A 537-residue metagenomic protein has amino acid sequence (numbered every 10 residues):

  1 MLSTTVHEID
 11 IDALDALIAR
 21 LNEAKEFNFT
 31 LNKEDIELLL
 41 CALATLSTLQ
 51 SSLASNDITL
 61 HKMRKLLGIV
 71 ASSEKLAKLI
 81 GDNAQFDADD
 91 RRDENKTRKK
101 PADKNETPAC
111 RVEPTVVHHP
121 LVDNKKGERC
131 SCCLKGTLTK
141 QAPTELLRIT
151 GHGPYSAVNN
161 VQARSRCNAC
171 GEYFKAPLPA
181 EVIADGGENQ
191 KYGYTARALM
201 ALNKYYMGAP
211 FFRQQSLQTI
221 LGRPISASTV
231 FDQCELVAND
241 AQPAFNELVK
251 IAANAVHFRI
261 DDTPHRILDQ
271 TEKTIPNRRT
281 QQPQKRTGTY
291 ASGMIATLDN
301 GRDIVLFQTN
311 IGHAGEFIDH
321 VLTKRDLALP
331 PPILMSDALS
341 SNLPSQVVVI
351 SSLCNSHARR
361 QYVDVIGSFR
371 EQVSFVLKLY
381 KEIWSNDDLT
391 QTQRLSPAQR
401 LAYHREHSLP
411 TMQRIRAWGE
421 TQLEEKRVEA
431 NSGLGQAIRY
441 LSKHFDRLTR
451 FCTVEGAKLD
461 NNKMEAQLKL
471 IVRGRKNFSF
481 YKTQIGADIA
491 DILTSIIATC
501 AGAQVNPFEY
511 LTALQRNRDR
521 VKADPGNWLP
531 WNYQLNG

Functional and structural regions predicted by a protein language model:
M1-G187, I260, Q281-Q282: Short, flexible loop/hinge motifs at secondary-structure junctions
M1-L40, A54, E106, A163-R166 (+1 more regions): Catalytic center-proximal scaffold of phosphoryl-transfer enzymes
